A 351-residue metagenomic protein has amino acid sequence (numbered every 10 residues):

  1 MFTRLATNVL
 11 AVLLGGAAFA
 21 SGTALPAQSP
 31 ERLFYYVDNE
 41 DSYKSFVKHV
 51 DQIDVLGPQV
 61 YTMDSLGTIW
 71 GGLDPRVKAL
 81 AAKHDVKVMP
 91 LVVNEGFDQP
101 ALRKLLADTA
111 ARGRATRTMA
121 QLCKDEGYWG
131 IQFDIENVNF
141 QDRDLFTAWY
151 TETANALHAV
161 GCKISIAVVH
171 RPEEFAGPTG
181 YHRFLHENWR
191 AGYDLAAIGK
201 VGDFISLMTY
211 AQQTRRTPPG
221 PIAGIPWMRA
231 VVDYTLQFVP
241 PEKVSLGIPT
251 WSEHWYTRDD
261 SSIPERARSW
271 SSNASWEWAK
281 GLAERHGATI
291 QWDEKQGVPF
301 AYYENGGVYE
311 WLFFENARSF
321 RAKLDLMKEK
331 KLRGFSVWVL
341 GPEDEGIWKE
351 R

Functional and structural regions predicted by a protein language model:
M1-V12: Bacterial N-terminal signal peptides that target proteins for export
Q28-T118: Glycan-recognition patch characteristic of GH18 chitinases/ENGases and related GlcNAc/peptidoglycan-binding proteins
V37-V50, T109-K124, E187-L195, E315-L326: Short, acidic/polar
L56, F133, I205, L246 (+2 more regions): Conserved, mostly hydrophobic/aromatic
T68, N139-L282: Substrate-binding surface in catalytic domains of secreted glycosidases
G96-E126, E174-Y193, Y210: Active-site-adjacent "subsite" loops/lids of carbohydrate-active enzymes
F97, T250-K323, I347: Glycan-binding loop/region signatures in secreted carbohydrate-active enzymes
S319-R351: Acidic/aromatic/glycine-rich contiguous surface patches that form carbohydrate-binding/processing clefts and analogous
